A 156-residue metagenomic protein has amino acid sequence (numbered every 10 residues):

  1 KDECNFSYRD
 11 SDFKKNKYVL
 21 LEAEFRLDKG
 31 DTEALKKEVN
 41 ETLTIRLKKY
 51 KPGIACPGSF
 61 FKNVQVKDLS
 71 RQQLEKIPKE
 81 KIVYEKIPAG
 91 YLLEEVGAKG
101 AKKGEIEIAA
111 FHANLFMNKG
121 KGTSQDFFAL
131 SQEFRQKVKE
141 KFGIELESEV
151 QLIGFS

Functional and structural regions predicted by a protein language model:
K1-D126, K141, E145-S156: Phosphate/pyrophosphate- and phosphate-bearing ligand-binding catalytic cores of soluble enzymes
F134: Phosphate/pyrophosphate-binding loops and the adjoining catalytic core of nucleotide-dependent enzymes
